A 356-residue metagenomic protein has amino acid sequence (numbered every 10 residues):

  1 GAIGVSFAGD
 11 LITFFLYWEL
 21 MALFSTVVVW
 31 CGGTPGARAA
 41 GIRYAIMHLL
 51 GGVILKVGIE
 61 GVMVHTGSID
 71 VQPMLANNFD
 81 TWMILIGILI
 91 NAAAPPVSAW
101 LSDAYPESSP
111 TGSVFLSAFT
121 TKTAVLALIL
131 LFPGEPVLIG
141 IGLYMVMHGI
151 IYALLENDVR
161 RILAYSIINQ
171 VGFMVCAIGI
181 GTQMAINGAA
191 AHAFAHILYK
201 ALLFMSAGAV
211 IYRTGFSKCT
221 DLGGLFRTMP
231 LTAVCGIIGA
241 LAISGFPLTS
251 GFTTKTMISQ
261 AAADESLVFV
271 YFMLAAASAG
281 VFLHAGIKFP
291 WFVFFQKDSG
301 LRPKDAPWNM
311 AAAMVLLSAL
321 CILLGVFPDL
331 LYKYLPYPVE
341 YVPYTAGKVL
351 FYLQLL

Functional and structural regions predicted by a protein language model:
G1-F14, L23-N309: Hydrophobic transmembrane alpha-helices and their helix-loop junctions in integral membrane proteins
R227-T232, K288-L356: Cytoplasmic/organellar membrane-interface segments at the starts of transmembrane helices in multi-pass inner-membrane
